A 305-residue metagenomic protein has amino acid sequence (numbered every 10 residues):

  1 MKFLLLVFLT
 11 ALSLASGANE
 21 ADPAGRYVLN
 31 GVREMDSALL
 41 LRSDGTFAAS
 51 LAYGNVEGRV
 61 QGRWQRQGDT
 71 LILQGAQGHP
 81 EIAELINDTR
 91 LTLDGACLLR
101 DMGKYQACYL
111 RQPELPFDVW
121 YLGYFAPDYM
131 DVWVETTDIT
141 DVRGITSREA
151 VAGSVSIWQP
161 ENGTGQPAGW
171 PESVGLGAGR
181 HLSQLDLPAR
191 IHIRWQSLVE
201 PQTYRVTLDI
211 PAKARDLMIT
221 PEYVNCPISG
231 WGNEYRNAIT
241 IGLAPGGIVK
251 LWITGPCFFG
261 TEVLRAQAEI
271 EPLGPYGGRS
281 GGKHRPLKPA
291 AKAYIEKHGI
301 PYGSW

Functional and structural regions predicted by a protein language model:
F3-L12: Sec-dependent N-terminal signal peptides
A15-Q61, Q65-L115: Lipid interaction determinants
D22, R42, Q184-D186, G232-E234: Surface-exposed coil/turn segments at beta-strand junctions on protein surfaces, enriched
Q112-F117, L217-P286: Compositionally biased low-complexity segments at domain edges in trafficked proteins and select soluble regulators
P113-N162, W305: Sec-type signal peptide cleavage vicinity
V142-V199: Tryptophan-paired
T203-D209: Edge beta-strands of extracellular beta-sandwich domains
L287-W305: Short, low-complexity, Pro/Ser/Thr/Gly-rich segments in the mature regions of secreted, periplasmic
